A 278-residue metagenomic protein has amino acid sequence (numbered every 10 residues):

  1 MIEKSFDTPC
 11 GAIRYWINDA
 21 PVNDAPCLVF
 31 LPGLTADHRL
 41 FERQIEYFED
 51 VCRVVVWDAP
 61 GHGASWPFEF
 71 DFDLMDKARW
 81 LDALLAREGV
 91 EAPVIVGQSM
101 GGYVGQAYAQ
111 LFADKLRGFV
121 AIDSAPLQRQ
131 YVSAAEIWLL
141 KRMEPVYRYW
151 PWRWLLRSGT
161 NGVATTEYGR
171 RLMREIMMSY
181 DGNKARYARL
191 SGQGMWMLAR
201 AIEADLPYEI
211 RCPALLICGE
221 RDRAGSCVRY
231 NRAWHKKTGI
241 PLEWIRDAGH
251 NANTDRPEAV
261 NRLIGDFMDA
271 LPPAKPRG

Functional and structural regions predicted by a protein language model:
M1-A12: N-terminal cap/lid segment of alpha/beta-hydrolase-fold proteins
P9-C10, W16, V55-V96, R262: Active-site loop/oxyanion-hole signature of alpha/beta-hydrolase fold enzymes
G11-A64: Conserved HGGG/HGGXW glycine-rich cap/lid loop of the alpha/beta-hydrolase fold
G97, G101, G105: Gly/Ala-rich beta-loop-alpha elbow adjacent to hydrolase catalytic centers
Q110, R117-Y149: Flexible "cap/lid" loop of the alpha/beta hydrolase fold
Q130-V132, W150-E209: Conserved alpha/beta-hydrolase catalytic His-Asp/Glu region
A214-A248, T254: Conserved loop-alpha-helix segment in the C-terminal half of the alpha/beta-hydrolase fold that carries the catalytic
T238-G278: Catalytic active-site module of serine/aspartate enzymes centered on a nucleophile-bearing elbow/loop
